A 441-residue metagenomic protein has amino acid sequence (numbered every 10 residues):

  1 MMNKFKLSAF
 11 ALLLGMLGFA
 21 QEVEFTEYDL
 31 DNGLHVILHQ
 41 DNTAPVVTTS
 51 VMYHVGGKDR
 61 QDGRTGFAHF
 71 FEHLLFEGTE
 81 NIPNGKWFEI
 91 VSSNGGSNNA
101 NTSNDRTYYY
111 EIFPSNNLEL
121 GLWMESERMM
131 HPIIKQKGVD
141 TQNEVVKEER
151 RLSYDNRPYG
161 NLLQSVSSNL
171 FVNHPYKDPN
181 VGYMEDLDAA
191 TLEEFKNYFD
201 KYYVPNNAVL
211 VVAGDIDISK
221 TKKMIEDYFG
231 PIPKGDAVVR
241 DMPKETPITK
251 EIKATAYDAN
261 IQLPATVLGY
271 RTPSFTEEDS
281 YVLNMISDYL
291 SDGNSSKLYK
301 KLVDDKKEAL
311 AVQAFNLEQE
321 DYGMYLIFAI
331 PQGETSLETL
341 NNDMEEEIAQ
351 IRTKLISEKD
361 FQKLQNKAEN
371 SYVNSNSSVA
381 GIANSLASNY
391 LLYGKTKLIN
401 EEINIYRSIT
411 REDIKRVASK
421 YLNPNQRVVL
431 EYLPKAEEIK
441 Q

Functional and structural regions predicted by a protein language model:
M1-A9: Bacterial N-terminal signal peptides that target proteins for export
G15-L17: N-terminal signal peptide c-region/cleavage motif recognized by signal peptidases
Q21-Y28: Cleaved targeting-peptide boundary
H39, A44-G57, G66-F70, G85-M129 (+6 more regions): M16 family metallopeptidases and their MPP-like homologs
T65-T79: Active-site SXXK
E77-G78, I82, M129-K137: Short, polar/flexible loop-turn hinges at active-site or ligand-entry regions and domain interfaces
V172, N180, P205, V209-S274 (+1 more regions): An aromatic/glycine/proline-enriched structural segment found at the starts of mature extracellular/organellar domains
